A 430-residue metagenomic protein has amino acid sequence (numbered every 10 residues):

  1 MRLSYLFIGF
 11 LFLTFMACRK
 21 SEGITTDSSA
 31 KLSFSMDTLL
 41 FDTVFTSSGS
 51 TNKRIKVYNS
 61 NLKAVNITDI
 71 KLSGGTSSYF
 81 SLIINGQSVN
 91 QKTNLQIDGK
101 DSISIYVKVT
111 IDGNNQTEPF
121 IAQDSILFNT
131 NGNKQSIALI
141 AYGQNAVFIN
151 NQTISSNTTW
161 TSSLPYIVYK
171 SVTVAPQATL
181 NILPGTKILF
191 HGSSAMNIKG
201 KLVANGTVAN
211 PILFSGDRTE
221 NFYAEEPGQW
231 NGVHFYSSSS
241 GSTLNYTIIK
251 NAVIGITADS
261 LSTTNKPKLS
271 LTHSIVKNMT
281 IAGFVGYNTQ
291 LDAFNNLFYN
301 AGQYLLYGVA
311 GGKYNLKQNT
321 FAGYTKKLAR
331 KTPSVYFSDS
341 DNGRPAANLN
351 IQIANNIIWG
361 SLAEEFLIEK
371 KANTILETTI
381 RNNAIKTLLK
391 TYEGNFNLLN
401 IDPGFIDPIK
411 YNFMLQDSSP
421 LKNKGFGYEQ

Functional and structural regions predicted by a protein language model:
M1-Y5: Positively charged n-region of N-terminal signal peptides that target proteins for export
I8-F12: Hydrophobic helical h-region of N-terminal Sec-dependent signal peptides in bacterial secretory/periplasmic proteins
T14-A17: C-terminal motif of bacterial Sec signal peptides marking the signal peptidase cleavage site
R19-T25, L32-T43, S48-R54, Q91-Q430: Beta-strand/loop edge motif enriched in small/polar residues
S50-T51, L62-I67: Short acidic/proline- and small/hydrophobic-mixed sequence motifs that coincide with surface turns and coil-to-beta
V57-N61: Asparagine-centered strand-capping/turn motif at beta-strand->loop junctions
S73-Q91: Short, solvent-exposed loop/linker segments at beta-strand-coil boundaries, enriched for Pro/Gly and Ser/Thr
